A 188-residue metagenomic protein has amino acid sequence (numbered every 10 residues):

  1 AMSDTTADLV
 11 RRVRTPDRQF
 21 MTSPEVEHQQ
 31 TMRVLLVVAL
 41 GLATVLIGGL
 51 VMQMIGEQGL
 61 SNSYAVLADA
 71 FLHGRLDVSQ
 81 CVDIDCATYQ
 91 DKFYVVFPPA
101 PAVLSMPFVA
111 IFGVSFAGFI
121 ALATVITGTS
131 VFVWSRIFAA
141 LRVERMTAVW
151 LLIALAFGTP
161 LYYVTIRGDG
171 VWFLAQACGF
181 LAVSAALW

Functional and structural regions predicted by a protein language model:
A1-Q58, A148-V149: Start-transfer (signal-anchor) and selected internal transmembrane alpha helices of multi-pass inner/ER membrane
M52, V109, S135-A139: Membrane-water interface at transmembrane helix exits
Y64-F93, A100: Extracytosolic helix-loop segments that constitute the early lumenal/periplasmic catalytic or substrate-binding loops
Q90-L122, V143: Juxtamembrane segments of multi-pass membrane glycosylation machinery that transfer sugars from lipid-linked donors
A117-V143, A185-A186: Transmembrane-helix motifs of polytopic, lipid-linked glycan transferases
W134-L161, L181: Transmembrane-helix signature of polytopic, membrane-embedded enzymes that assemble or transfer cell-envelope glycans
R167-Q176: Short acidic/glycine- and proline-prone juxtamembrane loop motifs at membrane-interface regions of multi-pass membrane
A177-W188: Specific aromatic-rich, kink-prone transmembrane helix
